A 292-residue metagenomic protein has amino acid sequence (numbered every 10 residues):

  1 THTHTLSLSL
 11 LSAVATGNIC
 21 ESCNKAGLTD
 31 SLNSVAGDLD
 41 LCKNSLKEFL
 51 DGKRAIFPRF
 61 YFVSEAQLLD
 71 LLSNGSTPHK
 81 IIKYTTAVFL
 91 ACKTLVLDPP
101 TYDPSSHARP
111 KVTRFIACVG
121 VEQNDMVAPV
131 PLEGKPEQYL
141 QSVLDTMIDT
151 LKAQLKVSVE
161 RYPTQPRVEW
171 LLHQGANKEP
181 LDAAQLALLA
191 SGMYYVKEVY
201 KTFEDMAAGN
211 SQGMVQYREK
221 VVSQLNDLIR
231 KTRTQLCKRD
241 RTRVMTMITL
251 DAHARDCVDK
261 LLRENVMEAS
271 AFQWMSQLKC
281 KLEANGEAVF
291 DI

Functional and structural regions predicted by a protein language model:
T1-H2, D30, R54: Charged/polar interaction segments and conserved charged motifs
T1-S9: Intrinsically disordered, low-complexity terminal segments enriched in Ser/Thr
L10, T29-N33, P78: Extended helix-rich, non-globular scaffold segments
L10-N24, R59, V127: Extended non-catalytic scaffold regions that mediate assembly and binding in large macromolecular machines
V14, N18, L39-L95: Amphipathic alpha-helical packing elements
C23-G27, K53-R54, A66-L69, R241-R243: Short interface patches used for recognition in eukaryotic signaling and trafficking proteins
K25-L28, L32-A36, C42, F60: Subunit-assembly interface segments of extracellular/virion macromolecular structures
I82, F89-I292: Extended, charged/polar low-complexity intrinsically disordered regions
